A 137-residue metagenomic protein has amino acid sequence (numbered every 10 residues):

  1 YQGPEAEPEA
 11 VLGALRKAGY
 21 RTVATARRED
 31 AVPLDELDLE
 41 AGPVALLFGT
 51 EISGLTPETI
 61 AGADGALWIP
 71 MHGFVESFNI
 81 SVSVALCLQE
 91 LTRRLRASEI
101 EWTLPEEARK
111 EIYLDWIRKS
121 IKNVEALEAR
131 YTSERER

Functional and structural regions predicted by a protein language model:
Y1-R137: Post-transcriptional modification and biogenesis factors for structured RNAs of the translation apparatus
